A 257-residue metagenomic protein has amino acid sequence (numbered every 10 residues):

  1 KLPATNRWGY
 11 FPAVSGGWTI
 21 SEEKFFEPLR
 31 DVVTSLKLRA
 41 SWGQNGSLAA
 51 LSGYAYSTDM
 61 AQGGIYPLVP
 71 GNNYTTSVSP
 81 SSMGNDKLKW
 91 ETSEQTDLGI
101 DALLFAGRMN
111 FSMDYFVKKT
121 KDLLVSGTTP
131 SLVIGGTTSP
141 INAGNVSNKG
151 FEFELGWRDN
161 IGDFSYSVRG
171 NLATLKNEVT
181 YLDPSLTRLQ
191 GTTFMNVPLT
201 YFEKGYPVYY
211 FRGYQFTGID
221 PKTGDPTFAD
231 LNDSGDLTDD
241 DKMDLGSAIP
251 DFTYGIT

Functional and structural regions predicted by a protein language model:
K1-E203: Extracellular/periplasmic, surface-exposed regions of secreted and cell-surface proteins
E22, L48-L51, L104, K149 (+7 more regions): Basic, gly/Ser/Thr/Pro-rich low-complexity segments located predominantly at protein N termini
G63-M83, M195-S247: Flexible glycine-rich, low-complexity coil/linker segments exposed to the extracellular/periplasmic environment
G84, G99, D240-D241, T253-T257: Short, hydrophobic/aromatic alpha-helical segments in well-folded domains
S167, S247-T257: Conserved C-terminal beta-signal and adjacent last beta-strands/turns of outer-membrane beta-barrel proteins
A173, A229, F252-I256: Intrinsically disordered low-complexity regions specifically enriched for long asparagine
